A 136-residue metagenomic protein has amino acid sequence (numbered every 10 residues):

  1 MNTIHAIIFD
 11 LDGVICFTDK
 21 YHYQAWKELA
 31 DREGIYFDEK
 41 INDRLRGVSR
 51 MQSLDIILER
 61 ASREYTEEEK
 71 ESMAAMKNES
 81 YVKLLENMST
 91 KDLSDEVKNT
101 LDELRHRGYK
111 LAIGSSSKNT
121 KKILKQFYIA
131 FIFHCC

Functional and structural regions predicted by a protein language model:
M1-D43: Active-site neighborhood of HAD-like aspartate-dependent phosphohydrolases
T3, K83-I113: Short, acidic loop-to-helix structural element flanking the phosphoryl-transfer center in phosphate-processing enzymes
Y21, S49-Q52, D92, N99 (+1 more regions): Short alpha-helical
A30, L58, L124, Y128: Conserved hydrophobic residues forming the short capping helix/wall of the S-adenosyl-L-methionine
Y36, E64, A130-H134: Conserved H-loop
I41-R46, E69-E71, I129-C136: A short, structured active-site edge motif that brings together acidic residues
R46-L84, D95, E103: A metal-dependent, Asp-based hydrolase signature
T90-K91, G114, K118-C136: Substrate-recognition "cap/lid" segment bordering the active-site pocket of phosphatases
